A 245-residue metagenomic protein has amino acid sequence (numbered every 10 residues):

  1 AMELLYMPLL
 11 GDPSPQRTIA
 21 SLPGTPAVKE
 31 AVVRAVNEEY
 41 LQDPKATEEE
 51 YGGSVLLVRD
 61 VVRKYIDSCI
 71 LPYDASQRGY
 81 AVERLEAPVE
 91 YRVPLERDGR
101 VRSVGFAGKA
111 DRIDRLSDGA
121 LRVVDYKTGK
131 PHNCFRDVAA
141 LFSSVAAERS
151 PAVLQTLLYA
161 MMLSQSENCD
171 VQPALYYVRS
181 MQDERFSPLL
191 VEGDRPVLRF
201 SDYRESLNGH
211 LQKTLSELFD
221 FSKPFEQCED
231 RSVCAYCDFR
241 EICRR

Functional and structural regions predicted by a protein language model:
A1-R245: RecB-family 4Fe-4S metal-dependent nuclease core
